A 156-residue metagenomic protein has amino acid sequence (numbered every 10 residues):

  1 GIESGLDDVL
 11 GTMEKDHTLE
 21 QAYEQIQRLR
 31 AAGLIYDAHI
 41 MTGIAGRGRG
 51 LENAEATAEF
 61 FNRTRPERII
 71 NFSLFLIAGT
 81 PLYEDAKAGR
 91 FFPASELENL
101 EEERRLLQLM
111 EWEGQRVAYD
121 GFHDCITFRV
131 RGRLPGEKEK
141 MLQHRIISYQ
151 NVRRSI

Functional and structural regions predicted by a protein language model:
G1-G33, T42-T64, D85-L97: Conserved non-cysteine loop/helix-boundary elements of the Radical SAM core domain that shape
I2-S4, A38-T42, S73, G121-H123: A cross-domain feature marking catalytic cores of carbohydrate-active enzymes and several ubiquitous metabolic/repair
N62-I156: Auxiliary Fe-S-binding modules of radical SAM enzymes
